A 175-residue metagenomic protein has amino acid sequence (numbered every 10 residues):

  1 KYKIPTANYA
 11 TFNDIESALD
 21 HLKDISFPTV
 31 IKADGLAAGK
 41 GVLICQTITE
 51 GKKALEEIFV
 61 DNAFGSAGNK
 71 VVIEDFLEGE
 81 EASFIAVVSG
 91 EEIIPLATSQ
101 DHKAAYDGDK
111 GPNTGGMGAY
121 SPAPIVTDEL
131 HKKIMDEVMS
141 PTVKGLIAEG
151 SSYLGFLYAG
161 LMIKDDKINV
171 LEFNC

Functional and structural regions predicted by a protein language model:
K1-G41: A conserved helix-loop-beta module that forms one wall/lid of the active-site cleft in ATP-utilizing catalytic domains
G41-C175: Internal nucleotide-binding/catalytic subdomain
